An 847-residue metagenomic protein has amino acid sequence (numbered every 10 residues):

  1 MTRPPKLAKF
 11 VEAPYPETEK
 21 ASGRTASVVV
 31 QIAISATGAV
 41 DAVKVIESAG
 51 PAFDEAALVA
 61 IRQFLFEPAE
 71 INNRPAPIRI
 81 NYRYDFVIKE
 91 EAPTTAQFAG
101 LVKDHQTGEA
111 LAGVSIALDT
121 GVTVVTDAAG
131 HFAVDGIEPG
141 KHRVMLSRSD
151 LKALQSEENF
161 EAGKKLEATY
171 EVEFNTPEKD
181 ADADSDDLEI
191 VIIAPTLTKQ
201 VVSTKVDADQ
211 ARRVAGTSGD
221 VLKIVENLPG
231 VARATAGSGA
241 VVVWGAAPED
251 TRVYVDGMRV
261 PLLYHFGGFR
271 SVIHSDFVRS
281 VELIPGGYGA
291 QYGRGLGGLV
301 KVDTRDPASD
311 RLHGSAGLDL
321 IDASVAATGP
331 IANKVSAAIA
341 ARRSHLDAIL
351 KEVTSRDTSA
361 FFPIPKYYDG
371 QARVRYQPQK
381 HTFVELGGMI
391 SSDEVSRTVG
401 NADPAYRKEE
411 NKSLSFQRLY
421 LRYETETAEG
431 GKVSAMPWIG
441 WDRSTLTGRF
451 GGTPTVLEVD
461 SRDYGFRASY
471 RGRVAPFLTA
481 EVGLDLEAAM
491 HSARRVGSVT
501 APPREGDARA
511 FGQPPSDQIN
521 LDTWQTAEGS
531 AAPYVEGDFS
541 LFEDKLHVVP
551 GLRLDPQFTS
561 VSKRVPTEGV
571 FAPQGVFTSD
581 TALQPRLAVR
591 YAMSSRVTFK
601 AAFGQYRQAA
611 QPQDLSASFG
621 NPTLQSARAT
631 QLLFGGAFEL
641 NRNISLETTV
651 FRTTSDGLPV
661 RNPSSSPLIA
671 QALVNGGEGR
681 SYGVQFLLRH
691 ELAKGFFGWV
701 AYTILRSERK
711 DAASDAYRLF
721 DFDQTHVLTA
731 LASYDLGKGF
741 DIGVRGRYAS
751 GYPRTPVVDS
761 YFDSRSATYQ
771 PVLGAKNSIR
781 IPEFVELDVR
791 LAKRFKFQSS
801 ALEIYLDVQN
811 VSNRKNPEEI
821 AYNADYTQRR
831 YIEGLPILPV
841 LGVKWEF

Functional and structural regions predicted by a protein language model:
A110, L118-D135: Short, acidic Ser/Thr/Gly-rich low-complexity loop/linker segments typical of extracellular and cell-surface proteins
D150-K152, E158-E171, L188-G289, L299-A308 (+2 more regions): Periplasmic N-terminal accessory/gating domains of Gram-negative outer-membrane beta-barrel systems
D319-R343, D357-V395, N411-S434, V474-A475 (+1 more regions): Transmembrane beta-barrel wall of Gram-negative outer-membrane proteins
M389, R471, A475-E481, D485-E487 (+2 more regions): Structural signature of Gram-negative outer-membrane beta-barrels, strongest in the C-terminal barrel of TonB-dependent
E394, R443, M490-R509, Q513-P514 (+5 more regions): Surface-exposed extracellular loop regions of Gram-negative outer-membrane beta-barrel proteins, predominantly
D463-S469, L521-D522, T526, S530-A532 (+6 more regions): Outer membrane beta-barrel strand-and-loop segments of large Gram-negative receptors, especially TonB-dependent
L541, V548, D555-Q557, R652-T654 (+1 more regions): Gram-negative outer-membrane beta-barrel transporters
G739, R747-A767, P782-D788, A792-F847: C-terminal beta-signal and adjacent terminal beta-strands/loops of Gram-negative outer-membrane beta-barrel proteins
